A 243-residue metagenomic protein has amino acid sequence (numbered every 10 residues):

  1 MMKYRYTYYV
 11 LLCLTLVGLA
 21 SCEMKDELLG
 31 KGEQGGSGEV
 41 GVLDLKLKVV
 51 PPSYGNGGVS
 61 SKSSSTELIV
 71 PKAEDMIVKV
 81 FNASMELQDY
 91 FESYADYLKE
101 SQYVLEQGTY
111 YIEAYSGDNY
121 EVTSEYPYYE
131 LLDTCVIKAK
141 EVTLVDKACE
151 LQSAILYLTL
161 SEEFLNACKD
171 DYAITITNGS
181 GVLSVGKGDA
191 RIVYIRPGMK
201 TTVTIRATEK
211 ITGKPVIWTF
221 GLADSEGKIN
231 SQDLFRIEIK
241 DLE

Functional and structural regions predicted by a protein language model:
M1-E23: Sec-dependent bacterial lipoprotein signal peptides
C22-A190, P197-E243: Sec-type signal peptide cleavage vicinity
